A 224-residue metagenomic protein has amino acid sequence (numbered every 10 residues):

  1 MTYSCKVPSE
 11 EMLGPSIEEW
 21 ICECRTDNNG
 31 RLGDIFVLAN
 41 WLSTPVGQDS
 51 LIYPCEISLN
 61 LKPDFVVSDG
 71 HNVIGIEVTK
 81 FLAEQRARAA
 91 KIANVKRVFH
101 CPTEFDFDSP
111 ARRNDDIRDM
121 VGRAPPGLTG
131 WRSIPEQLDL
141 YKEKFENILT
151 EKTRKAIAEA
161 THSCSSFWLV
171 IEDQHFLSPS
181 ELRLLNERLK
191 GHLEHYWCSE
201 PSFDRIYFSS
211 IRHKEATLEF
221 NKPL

Functional and structural regions predicted by a protein language model:
M1-N60, T79-L224: Metal-dependent nuclease catalytic core centered on acidic motifs
L61-S68, V73-G75: Short acidic loop-to-beta-strand element that houses the catalytic metal-binding Asp/Glu of nuclease active sites
